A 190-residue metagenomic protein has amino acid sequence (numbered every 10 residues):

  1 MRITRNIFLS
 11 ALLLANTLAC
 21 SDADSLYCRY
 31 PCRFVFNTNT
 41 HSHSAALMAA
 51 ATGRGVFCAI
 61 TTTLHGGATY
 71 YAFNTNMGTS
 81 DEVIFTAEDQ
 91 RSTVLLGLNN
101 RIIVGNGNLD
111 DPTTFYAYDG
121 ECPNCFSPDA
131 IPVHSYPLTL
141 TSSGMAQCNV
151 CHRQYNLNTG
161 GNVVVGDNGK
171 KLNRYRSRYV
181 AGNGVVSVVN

Functional and structural regions predicted by a protein language model:
M1-F8: Bacterial N-terminal signal peptides that target proteins for export
F8-L14: Hydrophobic helical h-region of N-terminal Sec-dependent signal peptides in bacterial secretory/periplasmic proteins
L12, V94-L96, L140, G169: A generic structural signal for short, solvent-exposed coil/turn residues that cap or connect secondary-structure
L13, F115, T141-G144: Residue-level signal for mature regions of secreted extracellular proteins and peptides
N16-A19: C-terminal motif of bacterial Sec signal peptides marking the signal peptidase cleavage site
D24-P137, N173-N190: N-terminal pre-ligand scaffold of iron-sulfur
C125-H152, N156-T159: Conserved binding-pocket/active-site segment within a compact domain
C148-N190: Short Fe-S-cluster ligation motifs
